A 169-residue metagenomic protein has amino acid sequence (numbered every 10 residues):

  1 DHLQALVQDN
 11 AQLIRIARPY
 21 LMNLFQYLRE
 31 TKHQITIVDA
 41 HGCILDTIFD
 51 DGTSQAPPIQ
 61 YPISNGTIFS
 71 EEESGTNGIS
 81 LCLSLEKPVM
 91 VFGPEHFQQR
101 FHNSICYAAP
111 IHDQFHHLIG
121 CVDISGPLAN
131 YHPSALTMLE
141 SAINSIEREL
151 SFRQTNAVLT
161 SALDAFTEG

Functional and structural regions predicted by a protein language model:
D1-I63, F69, M90, I119-G169: Intrinsically disordered, low-complexity terminal regulatory regions
A40, L85, G93-E95, A109 (+1 more regions): Fold-independent oxyanion-binding glycine-rich loops and adjacent beta-strand/coil segments at enzyme active sites
G75-V89: Soluble sensory domains of the PAS superfamily and closely related sensory modules
V89-F101: Membrane-proximal, non-catalytic sensory/regulatory domains of signal-transducing membrane proteins
R100-P110: A short beta-strand signature within small-molecule sensing/ligand-binding domains used in signal transduction
H112-H117: Flexible loop/coil segments at beta-strand boundaries within sensory signal-transduction domains
